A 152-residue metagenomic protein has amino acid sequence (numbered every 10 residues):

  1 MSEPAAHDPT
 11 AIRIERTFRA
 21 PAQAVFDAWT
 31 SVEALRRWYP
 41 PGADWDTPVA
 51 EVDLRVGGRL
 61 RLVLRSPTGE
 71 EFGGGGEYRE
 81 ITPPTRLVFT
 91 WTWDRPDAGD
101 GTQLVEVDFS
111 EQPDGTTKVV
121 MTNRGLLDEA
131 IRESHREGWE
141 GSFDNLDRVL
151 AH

Functional and structural regions predicted by a protein language model:
M1-D44: Hydrophobic ligand-binding cavity/cleft-lining segments
P4, P9, V49-R55, V63-L64 (+4 more regions): Charge-dense, helix-prone N-terminal extensions
P9-E15, A22, T47, R59 (+4 more regions): Intrinsic-disorder/low-complexity, polar/charged segments enriched in Ser/Thr/Lys/Arg/Asp/Glu/Gln
R13-I14, E33-E71: Short beta-edge strand/loop motif at the mouth of beta-sheet-based domains
R16, V49-A50, G74-E80, Q103-E111: Hydrophobic/aromatic beta-strand elements that line small-molecule binding cavities or substrate pockets in beta-rich
A22-Q23, L54-R55, R79-R86, D108-K118: A short, structured loop/turn motif at beta-sheet edges
V25, L35, L60, Y78 (+4 more regions): Hydrophobic pocket/interface hotspot
V88-G141: Beta-strand/loop substructures that line and gate deep hydrophobic ligand-binding cavities in soluble
